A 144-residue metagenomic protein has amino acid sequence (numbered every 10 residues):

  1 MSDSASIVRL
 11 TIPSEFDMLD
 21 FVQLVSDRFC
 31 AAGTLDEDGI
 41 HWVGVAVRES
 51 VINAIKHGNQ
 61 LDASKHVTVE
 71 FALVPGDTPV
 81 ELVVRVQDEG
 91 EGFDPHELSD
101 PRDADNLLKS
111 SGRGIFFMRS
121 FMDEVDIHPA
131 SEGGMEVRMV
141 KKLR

Functional and structural regions predicted by a protein language model:
M1-R9, I55-R144: Conserved beta-strand-loop-beta-strand hairpin that lines the nucleotide-binding pocket of ATP/GTP-utilizing enzymes
D3-D38: Helix-loop-beta hinge of the Bergerat
E15, G39, V43, V47 (+2 more regions): Hydrophobic alpha-helical segments and their boundary regions
S26-R48, L107-S110: Conserved short strand/loop->alpha-helix "switch" segment adjacent to the catalytic nucleotide/phosphoryl-transfer site
E49, N53: Conserved polar catalytic motif of the HATPase_c/GHKL fold
